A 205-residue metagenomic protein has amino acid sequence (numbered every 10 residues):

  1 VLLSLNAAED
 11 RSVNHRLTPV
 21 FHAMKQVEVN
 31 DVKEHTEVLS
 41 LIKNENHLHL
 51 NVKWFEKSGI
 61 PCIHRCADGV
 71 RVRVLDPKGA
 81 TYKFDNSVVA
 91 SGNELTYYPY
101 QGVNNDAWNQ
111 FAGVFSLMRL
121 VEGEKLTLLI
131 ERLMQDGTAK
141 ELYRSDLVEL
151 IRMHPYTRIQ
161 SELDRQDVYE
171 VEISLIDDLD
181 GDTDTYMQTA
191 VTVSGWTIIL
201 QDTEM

Functional and structural regions predicted by a protein language model:
V1, P61-Y156, M205: Tryptophan-paired
V1-E45: Short, low-hydrophobicity acidic/polar segments
N30-V32, L41-K43, D106-Q110, R119-G123 (+1 more regions): Surface-exposed coil/turn segments at beta-strand junctions on protein surfaces, enriched
H35, N46, D68, E124-L126 (+3 more regions): Residues at beta-strand starts and edge strands
E37-V38, G59-P61: Short helix-to-loop capping/linker segments positioned immediately adjacent to catalytic or ligand/cofactor-binding
S40-E56: A short, Gly/Thr-enriched small/hydrophobic beta-strand-prone motif that recurs across taxa
G137-V191: C-terminal structured domain segments
D184-M205: Conserved aromatic anchor
